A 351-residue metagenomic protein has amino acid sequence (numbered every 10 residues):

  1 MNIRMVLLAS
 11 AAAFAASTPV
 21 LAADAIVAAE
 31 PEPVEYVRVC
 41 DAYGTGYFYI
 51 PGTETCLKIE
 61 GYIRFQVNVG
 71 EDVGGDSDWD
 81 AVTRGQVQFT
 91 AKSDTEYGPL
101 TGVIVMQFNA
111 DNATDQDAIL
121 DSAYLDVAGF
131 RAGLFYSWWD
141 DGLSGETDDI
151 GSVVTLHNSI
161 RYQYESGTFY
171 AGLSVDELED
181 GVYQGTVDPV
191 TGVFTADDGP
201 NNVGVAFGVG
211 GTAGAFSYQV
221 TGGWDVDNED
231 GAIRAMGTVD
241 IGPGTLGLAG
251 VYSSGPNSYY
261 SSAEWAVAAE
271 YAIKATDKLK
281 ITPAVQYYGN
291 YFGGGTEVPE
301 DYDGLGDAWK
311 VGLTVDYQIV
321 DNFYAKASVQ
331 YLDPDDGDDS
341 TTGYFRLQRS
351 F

Functional and structural regions predicted by a protein language model:
M1-E60: N-terminal periplasmic/intermembrane-space "pro-region" immediately following the signal or transit peptide
R4, T18-L21, V239, Y317-I319 (+1 more regions): Outer-membrane beta-barrel "beta-signal"
G46-G181, G208-T212: Outer membrane beta-barrel
I63-V67, I104-F108, A132-Y136, L173-E177 (+7 more regions): Transmembrane beta-barrel strands of outer-membrane/channel proteins
V67-V73, T95, A110-T114, W138-G142 (+7 more regions): Gram-negative outer-membrane beta-barrel proteins
T83-V87, D121-A123, A128, L156-I160 (+6 more regions): Hydrophobic, lipid-facing positions within transmembrane beta-strands of outer-membrane proteins
E96-P99, G129-A132, T168-L173, A213-V220 (+3 more regions): Repeated loop/turn-to-beta-strand initiation elements of outer-membrane beta-barrel proteins
P200-K310: Detector for outer-membrane/organellar transmembrane beta-barrel domains, recognizing the amphipathic beta-strand
